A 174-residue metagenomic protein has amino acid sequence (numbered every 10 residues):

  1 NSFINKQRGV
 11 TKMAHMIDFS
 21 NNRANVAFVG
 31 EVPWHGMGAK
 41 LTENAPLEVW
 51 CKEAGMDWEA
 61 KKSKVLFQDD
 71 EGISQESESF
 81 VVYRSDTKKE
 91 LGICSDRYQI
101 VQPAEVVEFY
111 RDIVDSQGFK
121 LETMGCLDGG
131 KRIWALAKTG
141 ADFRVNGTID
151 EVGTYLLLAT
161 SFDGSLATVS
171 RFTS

Functional and structural regions predicted by a protein language model:
R8-F109, G118: Feature for intrinsically disordered/low-complexity regulatory segments and propeptides
A104, E108-S174: Intrinsic disorder/low-complexity polar-acidic segments
